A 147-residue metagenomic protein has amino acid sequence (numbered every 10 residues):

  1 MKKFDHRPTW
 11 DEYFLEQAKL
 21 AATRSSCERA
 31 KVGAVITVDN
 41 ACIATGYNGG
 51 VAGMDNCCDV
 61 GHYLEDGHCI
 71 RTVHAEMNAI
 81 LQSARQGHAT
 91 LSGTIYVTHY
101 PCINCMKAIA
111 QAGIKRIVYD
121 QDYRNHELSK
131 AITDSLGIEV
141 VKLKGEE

Functional and structural regions predicted by a protein language model:
M1-E147: Zinc-dependent deaminase catalytic domain
